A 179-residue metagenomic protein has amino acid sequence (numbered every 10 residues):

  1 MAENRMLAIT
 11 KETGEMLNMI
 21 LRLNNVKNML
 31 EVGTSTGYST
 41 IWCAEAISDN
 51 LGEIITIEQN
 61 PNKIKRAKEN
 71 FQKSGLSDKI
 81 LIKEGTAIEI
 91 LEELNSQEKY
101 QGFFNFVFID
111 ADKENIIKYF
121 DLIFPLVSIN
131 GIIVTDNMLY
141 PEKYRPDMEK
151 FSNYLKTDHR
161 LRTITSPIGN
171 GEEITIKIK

Functional and structural regions predicted by a protein language model:
M1-F108, K113-V134, L139-K179: A short alpha-helical cap/connector motif
